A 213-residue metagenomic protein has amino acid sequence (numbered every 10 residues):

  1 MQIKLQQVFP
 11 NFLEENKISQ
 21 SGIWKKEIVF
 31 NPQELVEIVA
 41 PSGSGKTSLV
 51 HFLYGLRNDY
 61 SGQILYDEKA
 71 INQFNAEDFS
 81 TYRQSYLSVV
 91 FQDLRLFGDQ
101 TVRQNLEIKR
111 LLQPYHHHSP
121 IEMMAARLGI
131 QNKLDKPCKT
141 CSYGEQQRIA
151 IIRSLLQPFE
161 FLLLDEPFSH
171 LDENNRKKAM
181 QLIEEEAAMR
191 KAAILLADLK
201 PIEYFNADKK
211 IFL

Functional and structural regions predicted by a protein language model:
Y54: Helix-to-loop junction immediately C-terminal to a conserved catalytic motif
G62-Q73: Conserved ABC transporter NBD signature motif
I71-S88: ABC ATPase NBD coupling module
D93, D99-L112: Q-loop/switch helix immediately C-terminal to the Walker
H118-K133: Conserved ABC ATPase "signature" region
P137-E145: Conserved ABC ATPase signature
L162-E166: Catalytic Walker B motif of ABC-type/P-loop ATPase nucleotide-binding domains
